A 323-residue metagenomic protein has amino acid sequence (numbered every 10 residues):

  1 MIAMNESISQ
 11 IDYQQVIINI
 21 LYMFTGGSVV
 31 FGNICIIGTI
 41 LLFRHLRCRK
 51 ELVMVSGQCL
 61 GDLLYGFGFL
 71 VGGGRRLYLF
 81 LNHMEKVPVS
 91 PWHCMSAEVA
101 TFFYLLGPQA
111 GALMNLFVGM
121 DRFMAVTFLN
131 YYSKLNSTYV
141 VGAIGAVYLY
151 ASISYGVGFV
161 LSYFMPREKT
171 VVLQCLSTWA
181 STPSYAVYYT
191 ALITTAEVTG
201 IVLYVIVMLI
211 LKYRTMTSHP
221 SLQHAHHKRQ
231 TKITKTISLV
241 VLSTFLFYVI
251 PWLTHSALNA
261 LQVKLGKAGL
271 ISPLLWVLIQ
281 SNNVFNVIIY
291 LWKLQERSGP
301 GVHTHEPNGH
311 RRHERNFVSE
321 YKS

Functional and structural regions predicted by a protein language model:
M1-S323: Seven-transmembrane-like multi-pass membrane architecture, highlighting hydrophobic TM helices and the outer-facing
